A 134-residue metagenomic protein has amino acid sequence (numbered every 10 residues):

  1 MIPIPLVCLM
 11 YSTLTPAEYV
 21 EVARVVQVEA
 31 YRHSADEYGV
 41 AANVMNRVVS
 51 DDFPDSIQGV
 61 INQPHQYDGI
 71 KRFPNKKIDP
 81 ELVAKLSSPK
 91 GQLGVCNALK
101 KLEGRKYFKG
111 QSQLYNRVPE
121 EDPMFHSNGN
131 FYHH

Functional and structural regions predicted by a protein language model:
M1-V7: Sec-dependent signal peptide recognition, specifically the positively charged N-region followed immediately by
Y11-H134: Bacterial extracytoplasmic/cell-wall-associated proteins, especially those involved in peptidoglycan
